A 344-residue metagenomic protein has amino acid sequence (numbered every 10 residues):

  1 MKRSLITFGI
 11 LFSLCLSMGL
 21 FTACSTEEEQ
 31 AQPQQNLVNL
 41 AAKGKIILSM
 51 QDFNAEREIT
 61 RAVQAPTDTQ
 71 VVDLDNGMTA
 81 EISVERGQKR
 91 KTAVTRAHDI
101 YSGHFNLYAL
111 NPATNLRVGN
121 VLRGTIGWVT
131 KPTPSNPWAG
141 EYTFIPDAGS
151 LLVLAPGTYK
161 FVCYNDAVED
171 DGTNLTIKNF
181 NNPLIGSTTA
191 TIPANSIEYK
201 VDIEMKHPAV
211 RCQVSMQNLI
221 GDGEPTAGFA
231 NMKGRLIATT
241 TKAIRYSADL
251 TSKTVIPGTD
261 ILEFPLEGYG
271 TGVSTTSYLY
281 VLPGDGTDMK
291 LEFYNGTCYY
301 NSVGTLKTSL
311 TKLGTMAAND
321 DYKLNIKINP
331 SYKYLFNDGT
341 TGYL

Functional and structural regions predicted by a protein language model:
K2-S4, F21-L344: Sec-type signal peptide cleavage vicinity
G9-G19: Bacterial N-terminal signal peptides
